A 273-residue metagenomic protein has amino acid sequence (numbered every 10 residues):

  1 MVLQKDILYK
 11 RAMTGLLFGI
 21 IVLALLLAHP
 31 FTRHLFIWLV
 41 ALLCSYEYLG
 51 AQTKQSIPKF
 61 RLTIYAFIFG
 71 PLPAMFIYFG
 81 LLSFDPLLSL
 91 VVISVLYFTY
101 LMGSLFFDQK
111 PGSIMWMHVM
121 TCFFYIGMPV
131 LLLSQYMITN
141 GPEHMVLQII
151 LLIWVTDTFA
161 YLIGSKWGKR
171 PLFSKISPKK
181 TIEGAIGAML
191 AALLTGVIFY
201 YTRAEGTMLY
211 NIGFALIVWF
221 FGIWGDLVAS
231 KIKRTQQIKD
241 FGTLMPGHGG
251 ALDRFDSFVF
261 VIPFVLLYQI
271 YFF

Functional and structural regions predicted by a protein language model:
V2-T181, A185-I217: Membrane-embedded alpha-helical bundles of polytopic integral membrane proteins
I68, Y125, G242, V259-F260: Hydrophobic alpha-helical transmembrane segments of integral membrane proteins, especially lipid-exposed positions
G103-F106, I176, A229, R234-Q236 (+1 more regions): Catalytic cores of transferase enzymes with a strong primary signal for eukaryotic protein kinases
V155-K166, G222-R234: Short helical (or helix-break) motifs at transmembrane helix termini and adjacent helical loops in multi-pass membrane
A192-L193, R254-S257, V261, I270: Hydrophobic transmembrane alpha-helices of multi-pass small-molecule transporters
W219-W224, A251-V259: Hydrophobic transmembrane alpha-helical segments of multi-pass transport and channel proteins
T235-S257: Interfacial loop-to-transmembrane junctions
L267-F273: Juxtamembrane boundary at the C-terminal end of a transmembrane helix
